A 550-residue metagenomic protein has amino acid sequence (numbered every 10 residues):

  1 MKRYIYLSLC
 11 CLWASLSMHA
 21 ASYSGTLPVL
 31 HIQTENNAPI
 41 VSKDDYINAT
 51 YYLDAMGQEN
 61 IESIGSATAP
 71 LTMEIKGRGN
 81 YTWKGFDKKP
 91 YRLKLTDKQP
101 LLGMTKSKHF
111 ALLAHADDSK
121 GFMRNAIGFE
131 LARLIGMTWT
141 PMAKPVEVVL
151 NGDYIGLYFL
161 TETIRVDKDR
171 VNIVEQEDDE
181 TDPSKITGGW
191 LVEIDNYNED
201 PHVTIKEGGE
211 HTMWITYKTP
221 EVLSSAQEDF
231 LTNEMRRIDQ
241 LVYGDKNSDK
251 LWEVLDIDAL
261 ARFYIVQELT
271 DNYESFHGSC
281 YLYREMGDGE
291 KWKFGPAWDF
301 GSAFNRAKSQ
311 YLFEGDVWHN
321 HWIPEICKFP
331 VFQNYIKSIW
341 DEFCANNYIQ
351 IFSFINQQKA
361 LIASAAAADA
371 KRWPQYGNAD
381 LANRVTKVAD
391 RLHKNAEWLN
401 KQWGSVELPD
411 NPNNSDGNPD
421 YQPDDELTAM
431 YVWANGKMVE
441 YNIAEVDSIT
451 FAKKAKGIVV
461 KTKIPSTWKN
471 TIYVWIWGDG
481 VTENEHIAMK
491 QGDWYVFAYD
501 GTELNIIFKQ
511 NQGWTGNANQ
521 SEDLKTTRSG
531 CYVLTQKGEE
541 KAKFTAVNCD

Functional and structural regions predicted by a protein language model:
M1-Y4: Positively charged n-region of N-terminal signal peptides that target proteins for export
L7-S17: Bacterial N-terminal signal peptides
A21-I127: Conserved NTP-binding catalytic cores of kinases and kinase-like/nucleotidyltransferase enzymes across multiple kinase
L27, A38-I40, T82, F86 (+2 more regions): Middle-to-C-terminal accessory/interaction subdomains
K94, K98-P100, H109, A114-A116 (+3 more regions): Internal "kinase-insert"/substrate-recognition segments embedded within catalytic cores of ATP-dependent enzymes
T181, Q512-C549: Structured interaction patches on ligand/partner-binding surfaces of diverse proteins
D425-K454: Short, low-complexity, charged amphipathic interaction modules
I464-G501, Q512-S521: Aromatic-rich carbohydrate-binding modules that target alpha-glucans
